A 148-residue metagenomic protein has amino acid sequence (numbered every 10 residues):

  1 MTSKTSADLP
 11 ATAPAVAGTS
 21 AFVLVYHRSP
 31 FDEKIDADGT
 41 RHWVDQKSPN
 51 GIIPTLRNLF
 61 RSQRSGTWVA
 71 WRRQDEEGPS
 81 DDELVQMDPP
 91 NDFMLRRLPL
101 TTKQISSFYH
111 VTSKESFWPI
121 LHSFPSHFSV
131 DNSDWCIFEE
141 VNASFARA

Functional and structural regions predicted by a protein language model:
M1-S106, H110: N-terminal low-complexity, Ser/Thr- and acidic-residue-enriched intrinsically disordered segments
T102-A148: Conserved nucleotide-sugar donor-binding subdomain of glycosyltransferases
